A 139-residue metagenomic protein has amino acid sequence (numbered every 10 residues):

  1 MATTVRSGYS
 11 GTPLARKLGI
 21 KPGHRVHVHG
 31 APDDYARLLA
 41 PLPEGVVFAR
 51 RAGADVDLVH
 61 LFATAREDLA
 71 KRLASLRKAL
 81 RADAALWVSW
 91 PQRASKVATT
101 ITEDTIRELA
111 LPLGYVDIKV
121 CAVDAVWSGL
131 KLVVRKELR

Functional and structural regions predicted by a protein language model:
M1-R37: N-terminal, charge-rich interaction modules
L38-L42: Mature catalytic domains of secreted/periplasmic carbohydrate-active enzymes
G45-V56: Short acidic low-complexity segments
V59-L69: Short, glycine-rich nucleotide/cofactor-binding loops
A70-A82: A short glycine-rich, Lys/Arg-flanked "PGG" loop and its adjoining helix->strand segment in the class I
A82-Q92: Conserved beta-strand signature within the Rossmann-like core of class I S-adenosyl-L-methionine
A94-T105: Conserved class I S-adenosyl-L-methionine
L113-R139: Class I S-adenosyl-L-methionine
